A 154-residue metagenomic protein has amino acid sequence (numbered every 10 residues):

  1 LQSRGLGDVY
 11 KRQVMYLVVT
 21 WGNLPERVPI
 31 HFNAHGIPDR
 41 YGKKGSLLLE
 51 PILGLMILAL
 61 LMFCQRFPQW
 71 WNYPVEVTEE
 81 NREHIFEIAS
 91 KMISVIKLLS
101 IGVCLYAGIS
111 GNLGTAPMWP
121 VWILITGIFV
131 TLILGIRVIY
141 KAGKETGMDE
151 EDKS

Functional and structural regions predicted by a protein language model:
L1-Y10: Single conserved hydrophobic/aromatic residue that forms the stacking wall/gate of nucleotide- or nucleobase-binding
R4, L60-C64, A89-S100: Select subsegments of transmembrane alpha-helices in polytopic membrane proteins, especially boundary-proximal
V19-L49: Active-site and channel-lining beta-strand-loop segments that bind or position nucleotide-derived/phosphorylated
T20, I57-E76, I136-E145: Membrane-water interface of transmembrane alpha-helices
G42-L60, I123-F129: Alpha-helical transmembrane segments
V75-A89: Short membrane-interface loop/juxtamembrane segments of multi-pass integral membrane proteins
L98-A116: Alpha-helical transmembrane segments and their membrane-interface junctions in multi-pass membrane proteins
W119-S154: Terminal transmembrane helical module of multi-pass membrane proteins
